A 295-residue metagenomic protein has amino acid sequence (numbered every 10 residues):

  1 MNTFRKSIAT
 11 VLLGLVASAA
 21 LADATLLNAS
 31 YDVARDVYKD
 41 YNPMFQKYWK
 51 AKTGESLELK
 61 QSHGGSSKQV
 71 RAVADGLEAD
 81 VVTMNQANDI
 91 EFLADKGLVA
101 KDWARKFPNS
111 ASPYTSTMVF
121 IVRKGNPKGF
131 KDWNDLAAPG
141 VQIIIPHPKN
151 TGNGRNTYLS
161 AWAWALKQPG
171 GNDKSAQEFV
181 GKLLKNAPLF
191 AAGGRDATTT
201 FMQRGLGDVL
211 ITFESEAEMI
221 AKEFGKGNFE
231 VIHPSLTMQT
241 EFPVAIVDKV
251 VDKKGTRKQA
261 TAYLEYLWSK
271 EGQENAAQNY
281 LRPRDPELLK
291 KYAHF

Functional and structural regions predicted by a protein language model:
S7-A19: Bacterial N-terminal signal peptides
D23-T151, L289-H294: N-terminal segment of the mature folded domain
A29-Y31, V122-K124, Q142-P169, L183-A187 (+1 more regions): Short beta-strand->loop
N42-A51, A74-E78, A87, A94-L98 (+10 more regions): Sec-exported extracytoplasmic/periplasmic mature domains
S112-S116, Q177-L184, A191-A192, F224-R257 (+1 more regions): Periplasmic-binding protein-like
G125-K131, N150, A163-G171, V250-K258: Short helix-loop capping/hinge motifs at secondary-structure junctions, enriched in acidic/polar residues
Q168-S235: Ligand-binding pocket segment of bilobal, Venus flytrap-like solute-binding proteins
V250-F295: Extracellular/periplasmic juxtamembrane helices and adjacent flexible linkers that interface with membrane partners
